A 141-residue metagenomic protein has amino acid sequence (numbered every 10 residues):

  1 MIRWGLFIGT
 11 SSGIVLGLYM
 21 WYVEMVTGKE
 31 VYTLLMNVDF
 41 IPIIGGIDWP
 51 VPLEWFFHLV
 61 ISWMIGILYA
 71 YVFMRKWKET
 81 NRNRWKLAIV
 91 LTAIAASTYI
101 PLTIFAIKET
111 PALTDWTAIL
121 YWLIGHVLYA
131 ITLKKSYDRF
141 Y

Functional and structural regions predicted by a protein language model:
M1-Y141: Juxtamembrane/disordered regions of integral membrane proteins
